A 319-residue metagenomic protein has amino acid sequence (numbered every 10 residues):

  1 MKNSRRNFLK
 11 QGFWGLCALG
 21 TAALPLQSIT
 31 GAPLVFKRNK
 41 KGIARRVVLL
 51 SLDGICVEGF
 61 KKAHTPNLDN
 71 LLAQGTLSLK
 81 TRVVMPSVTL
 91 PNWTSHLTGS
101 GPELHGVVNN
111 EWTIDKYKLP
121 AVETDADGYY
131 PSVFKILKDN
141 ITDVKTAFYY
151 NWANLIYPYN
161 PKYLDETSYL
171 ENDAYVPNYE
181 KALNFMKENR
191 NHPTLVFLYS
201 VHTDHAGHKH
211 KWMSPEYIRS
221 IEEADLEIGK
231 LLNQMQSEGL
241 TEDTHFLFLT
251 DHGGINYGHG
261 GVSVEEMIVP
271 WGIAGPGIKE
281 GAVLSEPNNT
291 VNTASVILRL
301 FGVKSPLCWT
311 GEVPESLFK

Functional and structural regions predicted by a protein language model:
N7-A32: N-terminal export signals
K37-A44, V57-I136: Active-site nucleophile/metal-coordination loop of metallo-enzymes that catalyze phosphate/sulfate and related
I43-V47, Q74-S78, I141-T146, N191-V196 (+1 more regions): Loop/turn elements at helix/coil->beta-strand transitions in domains of secreted/extracellular proteins
V48-S51, N67, E223-V264, I297: Metal-dependent active-site segment of extracytoplasmic phospho-/sulfohydrolases and closely related
G54-G59, V83, K118-D125, S168-N172 (+2 more regions): Second-shell loop/turn segments in exported
L97, V262-K304, E315: Substrate-binding rim/cap in mid-to-C-terminal beta-strand-loop elements of soluble/periplasmic
H105-V108, I114, L119-Y175: Catalytic-site neighborhoods of secreted/periplasmic enzymes that process anionic sulfate/phosphate groups
W152-Y169, E180-L226, K230: Active-site His/acidic residue clusters
